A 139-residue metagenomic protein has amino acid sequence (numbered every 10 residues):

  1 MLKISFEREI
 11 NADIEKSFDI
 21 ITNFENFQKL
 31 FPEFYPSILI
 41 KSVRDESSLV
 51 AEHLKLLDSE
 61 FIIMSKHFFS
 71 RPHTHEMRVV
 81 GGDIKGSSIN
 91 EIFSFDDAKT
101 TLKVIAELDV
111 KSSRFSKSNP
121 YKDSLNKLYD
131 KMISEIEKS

Functional and structural regions predicted by a protein language model:
M1-D45: Hydrophobic ligand-binding cavity/cleft-lining segments
M1-E9, Y35-I38, I84, D97-K103 (+2 more regions): Hydrophobic-ligand-binding modules of eukaryotic lipid transfer/binding families
L2-I4, E46-S48, F61, H73 (+2 more regions): Residues at beta-strand starts and edge strands
R8, I62-F68, S88-F95: Hydrophobic/aromatic beta-strand elements that line small-molecule binding cavities or substrate pockets in beta-rich
K16-I21, F27, H67, H75-M77 (+1 more regions): Hydrophobic pocket/interface hotspot
E25, N126-E137: Short amphipathic alpha-helical signal-transduction/dimerization elements
I38-G81, E135-S139: Glycine-rich portal/gate segments that line the openings of hydrophobic small-molecule binding cavities
V79-K127: Beta-strand/loop substructures that line and gate deep hydrophobic ligand-binding cavities in soluble
